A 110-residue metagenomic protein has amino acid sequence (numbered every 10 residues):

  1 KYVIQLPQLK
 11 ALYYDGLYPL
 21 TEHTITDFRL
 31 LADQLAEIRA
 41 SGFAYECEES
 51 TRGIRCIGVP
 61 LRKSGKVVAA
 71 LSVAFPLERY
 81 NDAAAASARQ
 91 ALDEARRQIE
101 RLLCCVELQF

Functional and structural regions predicted by a protein language model:
K1-E49: Short, solvent-exposed recognition segments
R55-V59: Short hydrophobic beta-strand micro-motif common in sensory/regulatory domains
L61-K63: Sensor-regulatory modules in signal-transduction proteins
A69-F110: Juxtadomain coupling helices with adjacent low-complexity linkers
